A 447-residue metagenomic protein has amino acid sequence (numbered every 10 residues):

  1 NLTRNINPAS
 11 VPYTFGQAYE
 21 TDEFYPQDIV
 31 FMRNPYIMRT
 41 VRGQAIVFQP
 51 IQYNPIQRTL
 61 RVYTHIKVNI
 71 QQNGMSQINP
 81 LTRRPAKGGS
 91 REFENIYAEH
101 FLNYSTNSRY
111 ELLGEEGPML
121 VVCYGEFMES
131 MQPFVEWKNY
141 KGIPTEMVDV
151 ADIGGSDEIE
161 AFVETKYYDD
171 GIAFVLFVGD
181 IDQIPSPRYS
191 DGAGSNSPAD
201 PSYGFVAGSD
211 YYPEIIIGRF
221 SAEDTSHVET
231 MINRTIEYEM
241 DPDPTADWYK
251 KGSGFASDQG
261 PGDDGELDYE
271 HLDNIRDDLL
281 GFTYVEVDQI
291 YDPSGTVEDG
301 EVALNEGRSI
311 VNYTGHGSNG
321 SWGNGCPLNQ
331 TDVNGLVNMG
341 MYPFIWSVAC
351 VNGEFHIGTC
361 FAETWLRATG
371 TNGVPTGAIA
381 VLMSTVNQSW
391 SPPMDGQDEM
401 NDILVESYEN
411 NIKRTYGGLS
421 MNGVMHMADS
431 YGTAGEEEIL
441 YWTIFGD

Functional and structural regions predicted by a protein language model:
N1-D447: Cysteine-dependent hydrolase recognition
